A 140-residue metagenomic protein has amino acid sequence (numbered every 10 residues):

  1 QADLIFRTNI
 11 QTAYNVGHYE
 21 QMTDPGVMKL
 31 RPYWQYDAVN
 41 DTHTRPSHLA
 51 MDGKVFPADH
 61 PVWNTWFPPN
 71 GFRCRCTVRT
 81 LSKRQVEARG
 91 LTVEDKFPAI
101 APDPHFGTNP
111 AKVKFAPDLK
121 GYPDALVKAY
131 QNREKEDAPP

Functional and structural regions predicted by a protein language model:
Q1-R73, R79-P140: Domain-core detector
